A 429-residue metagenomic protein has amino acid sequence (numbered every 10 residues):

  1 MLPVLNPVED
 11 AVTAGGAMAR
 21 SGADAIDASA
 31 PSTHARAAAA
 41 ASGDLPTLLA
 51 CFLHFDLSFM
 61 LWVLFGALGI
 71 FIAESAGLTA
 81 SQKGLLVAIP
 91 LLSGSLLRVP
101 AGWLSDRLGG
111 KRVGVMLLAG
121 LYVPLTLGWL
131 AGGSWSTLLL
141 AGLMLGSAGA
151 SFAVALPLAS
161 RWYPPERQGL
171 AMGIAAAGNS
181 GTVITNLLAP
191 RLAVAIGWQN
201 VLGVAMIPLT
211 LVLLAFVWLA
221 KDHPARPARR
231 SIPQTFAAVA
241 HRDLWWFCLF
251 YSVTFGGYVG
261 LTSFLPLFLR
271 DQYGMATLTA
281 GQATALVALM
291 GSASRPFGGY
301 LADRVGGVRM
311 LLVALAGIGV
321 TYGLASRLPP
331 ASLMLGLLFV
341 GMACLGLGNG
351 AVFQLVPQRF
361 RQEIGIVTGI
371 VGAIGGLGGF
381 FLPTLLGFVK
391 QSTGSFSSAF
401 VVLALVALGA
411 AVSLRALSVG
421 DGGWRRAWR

Functional and structural regions predicted by a protein language model:
V63, L91-V99, A150, T182-I184 (+3 more regions): Residue-level signature of mid-helix packing/kink "hotspots" within the transmembrane helices of 12-pass Major
F65-G66, D243-A293: Extracytoplasmic gate region of multi-pass secondary transporters
L96-G133, A302: Conserved MFS/SLC helix-loop-helix module at the cytosolic interface between two early adjacent transmembrane helices
A141-G178: Cytoplasmic helix-loop-helix junction between adjacent transmembrane helices in 12-TM secondary transporters
G169-L187, G372-L382: Glycine-rich segments within core transmembrane alpha-helices of 12-TM secondary carriers
I174-W218: Helix-loop-helix hairpin linking two adjacent transmembrane segments in secondary transporters
M206-R226, A410-S418: C-terminal membrane-cytosol helix-exit motif in multi-pass small-molecule transporters
V305-V352: C-terminal transmembrane helical hairpin of 12-TM major facilitator-type secondary transporters
